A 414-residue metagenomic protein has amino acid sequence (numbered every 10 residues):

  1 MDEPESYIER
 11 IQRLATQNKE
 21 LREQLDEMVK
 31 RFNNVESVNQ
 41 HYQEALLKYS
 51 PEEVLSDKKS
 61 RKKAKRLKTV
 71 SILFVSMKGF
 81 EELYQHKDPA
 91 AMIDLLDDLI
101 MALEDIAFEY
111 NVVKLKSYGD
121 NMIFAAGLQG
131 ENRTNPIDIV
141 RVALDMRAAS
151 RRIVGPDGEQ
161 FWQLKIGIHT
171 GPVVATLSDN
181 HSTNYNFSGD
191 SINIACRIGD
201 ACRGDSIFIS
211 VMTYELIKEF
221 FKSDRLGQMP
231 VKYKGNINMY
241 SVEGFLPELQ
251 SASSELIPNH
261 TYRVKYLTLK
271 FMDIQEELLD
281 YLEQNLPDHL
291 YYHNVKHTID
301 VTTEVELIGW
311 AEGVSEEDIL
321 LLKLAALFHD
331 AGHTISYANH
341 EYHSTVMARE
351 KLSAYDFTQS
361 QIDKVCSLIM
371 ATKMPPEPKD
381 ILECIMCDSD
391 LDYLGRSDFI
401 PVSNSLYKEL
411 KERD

Functional and structural regions predicted by a protein language model:
D2-K68, Q250-L269: Regulatory cytosolic signal-relay segments
V29, E36, S60-D138: Catalytic NTP-binding/metal-coordinating core of nucleotidyl cyclase/transferase enzymes
A107-D138, R152-D190, M239-Y240: Catalytic core of nucleotidyl cyclases, primarily class III adenylyl/guanylyl cyclases
A149, V154, H169-T170, D190-V211: Catalytic/regulatory signature loops of cyclic-dinucleotide turnover enzymes and related class III nucleotidyl cyclases
V173-V174, C202-Y266: Cytosolic regulatory/linker segments at or just downstream of nucleotide-handling modules in signal-transduction
S188-G189, D288-D300, H333-V346, Y355-Q359: Active-site metal-coordination segments of metallo-dependent hydrolases
G235, E243-M272, L286-E316, F328 (+2 more regions): Divalent metal-dependent phosphate-bond-processing catalytic cores, especially two-metal-ion Mg2+/Mn2+ enzymes that act
V301, E317-I335, H340, S344 (+1 more regions): His-Asp-centered metal-binding catalytic motifs of divalent-metal-dependent phosphohydrolases/nucleases
